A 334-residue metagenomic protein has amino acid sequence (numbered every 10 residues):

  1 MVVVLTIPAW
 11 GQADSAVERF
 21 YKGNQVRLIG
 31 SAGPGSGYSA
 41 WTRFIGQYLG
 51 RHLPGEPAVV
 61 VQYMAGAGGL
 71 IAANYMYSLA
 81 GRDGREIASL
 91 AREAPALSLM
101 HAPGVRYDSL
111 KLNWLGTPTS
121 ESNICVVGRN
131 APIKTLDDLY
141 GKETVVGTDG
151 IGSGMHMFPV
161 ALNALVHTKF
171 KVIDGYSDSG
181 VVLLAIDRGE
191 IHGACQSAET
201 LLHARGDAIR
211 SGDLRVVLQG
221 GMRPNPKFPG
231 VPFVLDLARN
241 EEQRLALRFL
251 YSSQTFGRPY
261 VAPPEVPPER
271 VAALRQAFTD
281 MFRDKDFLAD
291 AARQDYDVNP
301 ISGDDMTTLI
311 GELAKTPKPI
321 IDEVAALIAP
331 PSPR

Functional and structural regions predicted by a protein language model:
M1-P8: Bacterial N-terminal signal peptides
V4, D14-S15, Q243, M281 (+1 more regions): Generic detection of intrinsically disordered/low-complexity segments and helix-coil linkers/edges
A9-A13: Cleavable N-terminal signal peptides
D14, E18-G257, A329-P333: Conserved hydrophobic/amphipathic secondary-structure segments that form or flank ligand- or partner-binding grooves
K22-N24, G212, V217, V266-R334: An extracytoplasmic/periplasmic, membrane-proximal ligand-sensing/linker region
G33-P34, P263-P268: Structural beta->alpha junctions
V127, P229, A262, F282-R283: A conserved hydrophobic position in a structured secondary element of the catalytic/binding core that shapes
G257-P263: A short beta-strand structural signal in non-transmembrane regions
